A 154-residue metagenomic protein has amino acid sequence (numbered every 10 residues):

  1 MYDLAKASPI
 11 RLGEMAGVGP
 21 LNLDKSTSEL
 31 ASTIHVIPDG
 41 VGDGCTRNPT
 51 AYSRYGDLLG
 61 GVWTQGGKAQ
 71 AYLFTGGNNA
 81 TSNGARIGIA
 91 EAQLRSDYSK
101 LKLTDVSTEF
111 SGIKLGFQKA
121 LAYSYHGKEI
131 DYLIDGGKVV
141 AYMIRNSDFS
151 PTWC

Functional and structural regions predicted by a protein language model:
M1-K25: N-terminal low-complexity, Pro/Thr/Ser-rich intrinsically disordered segments that act as propeptides or flexible
E14-P20, N78-N83, K119-L121: Short, recurring structural edge motifs at helix starts
G19-L23, T27, N83-E91: Solvent-exposed, acidic/flexible segments
K25-Q65, E91-K138, I144, P151-W153: A cross-family detector of function-defining hotspots
K68-A69: N-terminal trafficking/processing presequences and adjacent post-cleavage segments of proteins routed to secretion
T75: Active-site-proximal beta-strand/loop segments in catalytic clefts of secreted hydrolases
A80-A85, S150-C154: A short, polar/proline- and glycine-enriched secondary-structure boundary/capping micro-motif
